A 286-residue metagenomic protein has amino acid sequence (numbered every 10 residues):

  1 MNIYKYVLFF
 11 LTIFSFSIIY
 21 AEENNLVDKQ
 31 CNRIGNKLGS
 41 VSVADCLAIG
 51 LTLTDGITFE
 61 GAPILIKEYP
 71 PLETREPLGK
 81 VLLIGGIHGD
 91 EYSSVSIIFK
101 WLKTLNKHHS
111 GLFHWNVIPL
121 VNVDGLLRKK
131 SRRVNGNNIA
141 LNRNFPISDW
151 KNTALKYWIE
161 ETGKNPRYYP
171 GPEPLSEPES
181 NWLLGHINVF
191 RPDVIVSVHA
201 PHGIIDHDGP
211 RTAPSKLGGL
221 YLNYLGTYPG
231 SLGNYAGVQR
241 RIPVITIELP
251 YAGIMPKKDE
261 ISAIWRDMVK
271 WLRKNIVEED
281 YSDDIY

Functional and structural regions predicted by a protein language model:
M1-V7: Bacterial N-terminal signal peptides that target proteins for export
L8-S15: Bacterial N-terminal signal peptides
I18-I66: Short glycine- and acidic-rich boundary segments immediately preceding or forming the N-terminal edge of structured
I66-P77: Short beta-strand-to-loop junctions in surface cap/lid or active-site-entrance loops
P77-L78, E91-K100, N106-L225: Active-site/substrate-binding loop(s) of hydrolase catalytic cores
K80-L83: Conserved beta-strand elements of the Class I
I87, V121, A200, L249-A252: Active-site metal-binding loops of divalent metal-dependent hydrolases
I204-D208, K216-L217, P229-Y286: Active-site-adjacent mobile loop/cap segments within catalytic or ligand-binding domains
